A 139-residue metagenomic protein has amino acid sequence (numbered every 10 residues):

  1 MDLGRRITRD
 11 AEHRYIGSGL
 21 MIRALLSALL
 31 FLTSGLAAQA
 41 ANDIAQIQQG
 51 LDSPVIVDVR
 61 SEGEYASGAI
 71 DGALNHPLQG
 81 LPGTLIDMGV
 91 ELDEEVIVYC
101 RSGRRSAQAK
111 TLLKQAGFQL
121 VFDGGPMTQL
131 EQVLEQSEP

Functional and structural regions predicted by a protein language model:
G4-R6, I16, R23-A24, L36-P54 (+2 more regions): Rhodanese-like catalytic fold shared by cysteine-dependent sulfurtransferases and DSP/PTP-type phosphatases
H13: Cationic, low-complexity basic patches in intrinsically disordered or flexible, solvent-exposed regions
L25-T33: Sec-dependent N-terminal signal peptides
Y99: Short, surface-exposed ligand- or partner-binding patches at beta-edge/loop junctions that are enriched in aromatics
